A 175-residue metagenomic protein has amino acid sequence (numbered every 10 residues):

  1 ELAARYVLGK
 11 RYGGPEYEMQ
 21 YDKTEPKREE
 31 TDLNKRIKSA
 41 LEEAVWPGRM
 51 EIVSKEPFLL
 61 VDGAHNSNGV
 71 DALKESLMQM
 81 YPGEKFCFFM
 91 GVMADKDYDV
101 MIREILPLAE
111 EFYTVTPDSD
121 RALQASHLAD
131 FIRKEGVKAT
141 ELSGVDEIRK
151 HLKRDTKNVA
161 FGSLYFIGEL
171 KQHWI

Functional and structural regions predicted by a protein language model:
E1-E111: Nucleotide phosphate-binding/pyrophosphate-handling subdomain across enzymes that bind or process nucleotide phosphates
L2, N68-E75, S143-D146, K150 (+1 more regions): Short, contiguous clusters of charged residues that form electrostatic/catalytic patches at enzyme active sites, used
Y6, K35, A40, E141-G144 (+1 more regions): Short, basic, helix/turn surface patches
G9, F58-L59, I102-K157: C-terminal helical cap/extension that packs against the catalytic core of soluble nucleotide-cofactor enzymes
A40, A44, F131, H151 (+1 more regions): Residues that form generic nucleotide/phosphate-binding pockets
V70-D71, Y98-V100, Q124-A125, E169-Q172: Short glycine-/acidic-enriched loop or helix-start segments at secondary-structure transitions that form or flank
M90-V92, P117, F161-L164: Glycine-rich beta-strand-to-loop/alpha-helix junction loops that act as flexible
I148-I175: A glycine-rich beta-strand to alpha-helix segment that forms a phosphate/ribose-binding loop at ligand/cofactor sites
